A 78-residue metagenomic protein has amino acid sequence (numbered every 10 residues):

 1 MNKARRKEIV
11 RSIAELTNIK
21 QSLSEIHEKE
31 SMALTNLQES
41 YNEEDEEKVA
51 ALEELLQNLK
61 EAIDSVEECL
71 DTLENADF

Functional and structural regions predicted by a protein language model:
N2-F78: Long, low-complexity or tandemly repetitive, helically biased scaffold regions used for multimeric assembly/adhesion
